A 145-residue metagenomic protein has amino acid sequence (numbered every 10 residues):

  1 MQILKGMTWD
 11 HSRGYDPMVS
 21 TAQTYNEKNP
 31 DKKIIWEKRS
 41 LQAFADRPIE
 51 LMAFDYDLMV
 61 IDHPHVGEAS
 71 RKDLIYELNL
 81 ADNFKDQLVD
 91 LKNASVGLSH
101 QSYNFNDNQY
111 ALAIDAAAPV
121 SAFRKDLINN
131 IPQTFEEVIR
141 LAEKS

Functional and structural regions predicted by a protein language model:
M1-S12, K32-E37, L58: Short, well-ordered beta-strand elements
H11-K33: Short, polar/charged alpha-helical segment
S12, P64-E68, A118-P119, I128: Solvent-exposed loop/turn segments at secondary-structure junctions within structured extracellular/periplasmic domains
Y15-A22, H63, K125, F135 (+1 more regions): Extracytoplasmic/secreted envelope proteins and their assembly/folding machinery, especially bacterial periplasmic
P30-A94: Extracytoplasmic "Venus flytrap"/periplasmic binding protein-like
N93-S95, H100, A122: Well-ordered mid-protein domain cores that form the structural environment of catalytic cofactors
N104-S145: Helix-loop-helix "hinge/cap" segment bordering the ligand-binding cleft or interdomain interface
